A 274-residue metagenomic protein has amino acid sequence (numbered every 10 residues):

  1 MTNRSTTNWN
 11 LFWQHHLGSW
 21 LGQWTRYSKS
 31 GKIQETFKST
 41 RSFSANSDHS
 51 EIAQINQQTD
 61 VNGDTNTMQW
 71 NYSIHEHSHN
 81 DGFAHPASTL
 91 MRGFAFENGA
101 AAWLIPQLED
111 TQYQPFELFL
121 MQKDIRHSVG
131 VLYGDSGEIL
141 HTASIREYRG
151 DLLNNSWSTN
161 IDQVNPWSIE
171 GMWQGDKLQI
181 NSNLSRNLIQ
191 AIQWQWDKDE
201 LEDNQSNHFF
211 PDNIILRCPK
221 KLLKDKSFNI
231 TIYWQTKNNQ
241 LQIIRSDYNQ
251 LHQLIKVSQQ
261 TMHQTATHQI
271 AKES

Functional and structural regions predicted by a protein language model:
M1-R4: Short linear interaction motifs
W9-H16, W24-Y27, G31-S274: Soluble ligand-binding/transfer domains with enclosed cavities or grooves
